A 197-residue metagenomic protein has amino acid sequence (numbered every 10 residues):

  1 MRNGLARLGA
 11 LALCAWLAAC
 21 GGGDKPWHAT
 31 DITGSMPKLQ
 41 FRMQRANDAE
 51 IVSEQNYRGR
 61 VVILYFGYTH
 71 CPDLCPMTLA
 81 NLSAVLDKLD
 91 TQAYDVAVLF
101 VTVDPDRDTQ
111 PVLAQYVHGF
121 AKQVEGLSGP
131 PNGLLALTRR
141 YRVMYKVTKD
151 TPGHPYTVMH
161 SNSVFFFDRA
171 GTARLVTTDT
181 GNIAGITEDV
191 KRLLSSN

Functional and structural regions predicted by a protein language model:
M1-G9: Bacterial N-terminal signal peptides that target proteins for export
W16-A19: C-terminal motif of bacterial Sec signal peptides marking the signal peptidase cleavage site
D24-E54, A80: N-terminal "domain-start" segment that seeds a small globular fold
K38-L39, V62, S161-S163: Short loop/turn microsegments at loop-to-beta-strand junctions
S53-T78, L82: Short active-site neighborhood of thiol/selenol oxidoreductases, capturing the structured segment around
M77-L137: Structural microenvironment flanking redox-active thiols in thiol-disulfide oxidoreductases
G133-D189: Thiol/disulfide oxidoreductase modules built on the thioredoxin-like
V190-N197: Extracytoplasmic/luminal low-complexity segments enriched in Pro/Gly and acidic/polar residues that act as flexible
